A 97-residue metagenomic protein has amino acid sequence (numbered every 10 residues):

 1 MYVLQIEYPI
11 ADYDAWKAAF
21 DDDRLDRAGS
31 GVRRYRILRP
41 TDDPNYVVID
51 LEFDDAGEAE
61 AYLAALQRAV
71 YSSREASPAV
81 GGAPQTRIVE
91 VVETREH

Functional and structural regions predicted by a protein language model:
M1-P9: Short glycine-/aliphatic-rich beta-strand segments at the starts of folded cytosolic domains
P9-A19: Short, surface-exposed ligand-recognition loops at beta-strand->loop->(often short) alpha-helix junctions that present
D12-D14, D55-G57, V92: Residues that cap or initiate secondary-structure elements
A18-R36, E52-R87: An amphipathic, aromatic/His-enriched active-site/gating alpha helix that lines ligand/cofactor pockets
R39: Residues that line or immediately flank small-molecule/substrate-binding pockets and catalytic motifs
D42-N45: Short acidic/glycine-enriched loop/turn segments that link adjacent beta-strands
R87-H97: Short, low-order "capping/linker" segments at domain edges
